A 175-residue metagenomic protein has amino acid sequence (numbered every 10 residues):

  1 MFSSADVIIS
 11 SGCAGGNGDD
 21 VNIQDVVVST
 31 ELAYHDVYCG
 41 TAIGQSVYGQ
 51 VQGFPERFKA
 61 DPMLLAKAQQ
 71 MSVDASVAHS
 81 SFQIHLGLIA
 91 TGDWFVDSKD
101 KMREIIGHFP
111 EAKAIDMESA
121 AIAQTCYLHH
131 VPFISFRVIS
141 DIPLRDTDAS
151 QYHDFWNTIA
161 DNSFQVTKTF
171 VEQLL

Functional and structural regions predicted by a protein language model:
M1-S4: Short, well-structured alpha-helical segments in soluble
D6-I9: Structural motif
N17-F109: Mid-sequence, gly/pro-rich, charge-dense loop/helix-turn segments that line enzyme active sites
S29-Y38, E111-I115, F155-S163: Gly/Ser/Thr-rich active-site loops/lids in small-molecule metabolic enzymes that frequently grip phosphoryl groups
K59, M63, D100, M117-A120 (+2 more regions): Conserved active-site and cofactor/substrate-binding residues in soluble primary-metabolism enzymes
W94-D148: A C-terminal functional module that forms or caps the active site or interfaces directly with catalytic machinery
P143-L175: His/Asp/Glu-rich mid-to-C-terminal helical/loop segments that flank catalytic regions of hydrolases
